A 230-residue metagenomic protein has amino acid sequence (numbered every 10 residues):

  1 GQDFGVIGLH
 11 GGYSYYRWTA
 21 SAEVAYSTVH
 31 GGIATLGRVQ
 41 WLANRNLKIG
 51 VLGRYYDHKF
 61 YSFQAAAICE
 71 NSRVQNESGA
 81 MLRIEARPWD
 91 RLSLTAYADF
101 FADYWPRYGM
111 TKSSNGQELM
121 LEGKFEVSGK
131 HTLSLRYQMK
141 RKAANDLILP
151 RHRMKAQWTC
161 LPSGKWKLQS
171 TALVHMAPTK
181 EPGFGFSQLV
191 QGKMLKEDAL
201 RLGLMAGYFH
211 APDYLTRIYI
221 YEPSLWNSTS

Functional and structural regions predicted by a protein language model:
Q2-V6, H10-S230: Exposed, low-structure sequence patches enriched in small/polar residues
